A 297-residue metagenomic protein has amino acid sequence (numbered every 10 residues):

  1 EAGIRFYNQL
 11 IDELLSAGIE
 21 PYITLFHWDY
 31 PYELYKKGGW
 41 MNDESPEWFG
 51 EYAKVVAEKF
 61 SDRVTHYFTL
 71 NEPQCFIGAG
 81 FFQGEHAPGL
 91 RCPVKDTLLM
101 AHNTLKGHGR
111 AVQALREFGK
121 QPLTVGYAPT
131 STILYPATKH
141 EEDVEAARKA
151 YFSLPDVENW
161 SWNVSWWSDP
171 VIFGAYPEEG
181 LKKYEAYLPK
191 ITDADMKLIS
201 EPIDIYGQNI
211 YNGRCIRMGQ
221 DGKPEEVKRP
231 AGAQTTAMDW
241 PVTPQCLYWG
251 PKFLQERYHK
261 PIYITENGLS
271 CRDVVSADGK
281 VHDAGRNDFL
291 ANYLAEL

Functional and structural regions predicted by a protein language model:
R5-E296: Active-site region of glycoside hydrolase catalytic domains
